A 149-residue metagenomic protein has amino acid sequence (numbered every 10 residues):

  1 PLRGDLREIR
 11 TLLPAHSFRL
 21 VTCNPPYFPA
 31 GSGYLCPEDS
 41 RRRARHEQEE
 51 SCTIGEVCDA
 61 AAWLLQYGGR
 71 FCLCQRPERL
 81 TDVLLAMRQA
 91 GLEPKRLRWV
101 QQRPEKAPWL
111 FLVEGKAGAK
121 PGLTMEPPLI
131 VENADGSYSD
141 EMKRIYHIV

Functional and structural regions predicted by a protein language model:
P1-T11: Conserved SAM-binding strand-loop segment of SAM-dependent methyltransferases
E8, Y27, A117: Short, glycine/acidic-enriched loop or turn micro-motifs at the edges of active sites
R10, G31-S32, T81: Glycine/Thr-rich phosphate-binding loops of Rossmann-like dinucleotide-binding domains
P14, G33-L35, A86, P108-W109: Short aromatic-enriched loop/helix-cap "lid" or pocket-rim segments at secondary-structure transitions that line
H16, L20, P25-E56: Mobile active-site "lid"/loop adjacent to the S-adenosyl-L-methionine
E50-P108, L112: Conserved Class I SAM-dependent methyltransferase catalytic core
A107-V149: SAM/dcSAM-binding transferase cores
